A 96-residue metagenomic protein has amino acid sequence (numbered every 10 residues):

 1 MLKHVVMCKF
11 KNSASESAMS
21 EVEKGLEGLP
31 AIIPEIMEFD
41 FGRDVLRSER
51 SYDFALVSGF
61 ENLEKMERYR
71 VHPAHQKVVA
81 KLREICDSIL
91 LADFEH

Functional and structural regions predicted by a protein language model:
M1-D53, E61-V71, F94-H96: Short S/T/G/P-rich N-terminal loop/turn motif that feeds into the first structured element of a domain
R70, V79-L82: Short, flexible helix/strand-to-coil boundary loops that buttress conserved ligand/catalytic motifs in alpha/beta
